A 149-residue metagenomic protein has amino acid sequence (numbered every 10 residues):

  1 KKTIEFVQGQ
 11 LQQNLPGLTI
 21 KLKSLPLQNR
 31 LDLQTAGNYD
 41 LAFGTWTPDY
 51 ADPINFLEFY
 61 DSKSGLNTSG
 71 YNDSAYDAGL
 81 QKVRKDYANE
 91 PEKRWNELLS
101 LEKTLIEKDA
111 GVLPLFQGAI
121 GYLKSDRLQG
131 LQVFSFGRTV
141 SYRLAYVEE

Functional and structural regions predicted by a protein language model:
K2-G9, L31-E149: Detector for C-terminal structural segments
V7-I20: Short alpha-helix C-terminal cap/hinge motif
G17-K23, V112-P114: Acidic/polar loop patches that form or flank catalytic/metal-binding clefts of enzymes that bind anionic ligands
L22-D32: Short helix-initiation/N-cap motifs at beta->coil->alpha
